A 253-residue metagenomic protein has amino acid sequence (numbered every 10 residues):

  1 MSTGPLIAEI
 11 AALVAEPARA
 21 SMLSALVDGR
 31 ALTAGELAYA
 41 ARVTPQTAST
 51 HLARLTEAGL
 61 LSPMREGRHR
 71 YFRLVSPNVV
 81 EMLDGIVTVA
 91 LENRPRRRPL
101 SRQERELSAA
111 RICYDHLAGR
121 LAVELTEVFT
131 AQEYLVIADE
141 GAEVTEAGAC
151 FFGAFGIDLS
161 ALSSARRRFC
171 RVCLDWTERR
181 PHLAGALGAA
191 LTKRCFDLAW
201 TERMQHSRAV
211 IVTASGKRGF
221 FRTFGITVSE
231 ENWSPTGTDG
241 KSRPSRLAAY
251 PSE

Functional and structural regions predicted by a protein language model:
M1-P5, D28, V80-I137, F155-H206 (+1 more regions): Amphipathic alpha-helical dimerization/coiled-coil segments that flank or bridge DNA-binding/regulatory modules
L6-T44, R70-F72, I112-C113: N-terminal helix-turn-helix DNA-binding core of bacterial DNA-binding proteins
L13-R19, S76-P77, L107, G119: Short helix-coil-helix linker/hinge
A34-L61: Canonical helix-turn-helix DNA-binding module
T56-E66, R70-R73, A138-D139, M204-Q205: Beta-hairpin "wing" of winged helix-turn-helix
M64-V89, V144, G148-F151, G216: Basic, amphipathic "hinge/linker" alpha-helix immediately C-terminal to the N-terminal HTH DNA-binding motif
E133, I137-A149: A contiguous pocket-lining binding segment that forms or flanks enzyme active sites
